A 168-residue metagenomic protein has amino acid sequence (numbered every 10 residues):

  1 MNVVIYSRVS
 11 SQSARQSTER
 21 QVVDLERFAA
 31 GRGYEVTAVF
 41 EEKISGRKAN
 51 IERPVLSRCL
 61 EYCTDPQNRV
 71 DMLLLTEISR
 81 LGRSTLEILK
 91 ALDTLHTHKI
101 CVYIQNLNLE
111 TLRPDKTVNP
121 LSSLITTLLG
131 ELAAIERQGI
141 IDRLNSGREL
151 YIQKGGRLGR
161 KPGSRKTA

Functional and structural regions predicted by a protein language model:
M1-L150, P162-A168: Short, structured surface patches at the beginning of a domain
G155-L158, A168: Charged DNA-binding/catalytic regions of mobile-element recombinases
